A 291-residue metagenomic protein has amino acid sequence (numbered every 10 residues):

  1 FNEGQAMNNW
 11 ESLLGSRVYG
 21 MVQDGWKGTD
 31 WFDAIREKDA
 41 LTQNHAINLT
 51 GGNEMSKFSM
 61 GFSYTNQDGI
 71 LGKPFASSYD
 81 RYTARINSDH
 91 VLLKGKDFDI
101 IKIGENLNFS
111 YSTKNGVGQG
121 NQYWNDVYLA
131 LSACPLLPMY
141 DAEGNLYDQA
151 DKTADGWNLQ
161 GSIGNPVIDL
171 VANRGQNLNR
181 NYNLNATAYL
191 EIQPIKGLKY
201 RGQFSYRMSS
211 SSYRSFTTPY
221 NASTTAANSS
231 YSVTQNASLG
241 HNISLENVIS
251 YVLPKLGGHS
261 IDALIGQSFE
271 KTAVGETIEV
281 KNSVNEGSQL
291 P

Functional and structural regions predicted by a protein language model:
F1-G28, G72-Y79, T83, N87-N183 (+1 more regions): Surface-exposed loop/interface segments of Gram-negative outer-membrane beta-barrel transport/assembly proteins
F1-K73, A172-R174, L190-Q193: Residues embedded in well-ordered regular secondary structure
T42-N44, N185, K281: Short beta-strand-initiation
A46, S56-K57, G197-G202, S260-A263: Beta-sheet entry/capping signal
A46-I47, T187-Y189, M208, Q235: Short secondary-structure capping/turn segments at boundaries of alpha-helices and beta-strands
S56-S59, N87, T187, V248: Generic detector of isolated residues embedded in canonical secondary-structure elements
A186, L190-Y200, F204: P-loop NTPase catalytic cores that bind/hydrolyze ATP
